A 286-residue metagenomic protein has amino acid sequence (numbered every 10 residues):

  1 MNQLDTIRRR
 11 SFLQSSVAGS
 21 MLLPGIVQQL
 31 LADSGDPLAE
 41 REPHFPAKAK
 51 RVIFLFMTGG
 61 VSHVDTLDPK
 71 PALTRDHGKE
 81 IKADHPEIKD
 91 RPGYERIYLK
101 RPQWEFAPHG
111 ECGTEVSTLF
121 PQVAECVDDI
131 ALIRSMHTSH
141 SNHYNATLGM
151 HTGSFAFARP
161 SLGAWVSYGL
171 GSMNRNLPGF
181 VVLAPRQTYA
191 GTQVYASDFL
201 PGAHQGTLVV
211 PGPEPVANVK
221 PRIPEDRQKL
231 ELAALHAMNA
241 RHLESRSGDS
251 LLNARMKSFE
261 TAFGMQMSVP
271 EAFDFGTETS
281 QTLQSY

Functional and structural regions predicted by a protein language model:
M1-Y286: Ligand-binding pockets and gating/stacking loops
